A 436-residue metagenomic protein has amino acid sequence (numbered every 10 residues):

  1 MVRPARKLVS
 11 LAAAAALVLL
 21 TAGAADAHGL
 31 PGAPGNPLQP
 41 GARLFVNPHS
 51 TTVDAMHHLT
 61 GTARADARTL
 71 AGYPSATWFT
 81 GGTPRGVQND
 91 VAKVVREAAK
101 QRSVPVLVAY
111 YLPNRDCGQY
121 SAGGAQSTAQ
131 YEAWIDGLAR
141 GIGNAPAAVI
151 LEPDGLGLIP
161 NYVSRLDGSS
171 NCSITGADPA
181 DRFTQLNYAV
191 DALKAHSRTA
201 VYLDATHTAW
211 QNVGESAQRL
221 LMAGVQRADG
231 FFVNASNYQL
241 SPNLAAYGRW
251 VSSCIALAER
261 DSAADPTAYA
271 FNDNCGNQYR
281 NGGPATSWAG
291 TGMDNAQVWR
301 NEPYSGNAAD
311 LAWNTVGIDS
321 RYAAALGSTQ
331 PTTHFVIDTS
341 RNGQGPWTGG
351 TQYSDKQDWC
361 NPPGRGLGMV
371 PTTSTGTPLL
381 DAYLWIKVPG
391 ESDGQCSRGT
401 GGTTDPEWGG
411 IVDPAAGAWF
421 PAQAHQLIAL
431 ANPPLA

Functional and structural regions predicted by a protein language model:
M1-H28: Secretory targeting and sorting signals
N36-G141, A145, K387-L435: N-terminal carbohydrate-binding/catalytic regions of secreted carbohydrate-active enzymes
R43-V46, T77-T80, V104-A109, P146-E152 (+6 more regions): Structural recognition of the beta-strand scaffold that forms the well-ordered cores of secreted hydrolase catalytic
T52-D66, Q211-G402: Surface-exposed substrate-engagement region within the catalytic domains of secreted or surface-exposed extracellular
P74-G82, S121-A125, N171-D178, Y202-A209 (+2 more regions): Surface-exposed cleft-lining segments at the edges of enzyme active sites
T83-D90, G123-Q130, I174-Q185, A195 (+6 more regions): Extracytoplasmic/periplasmic, Sec-exported soluble proteins
R96-V201, E215-L221, V225-D229: Substrate-binding cleft of extracellular glycoside hydrolase catalytic domains
S164-A177, A270, G401-G417: A solvent-exposed, charged loop/short amphipathic helix patch at secondary-structure junctions
